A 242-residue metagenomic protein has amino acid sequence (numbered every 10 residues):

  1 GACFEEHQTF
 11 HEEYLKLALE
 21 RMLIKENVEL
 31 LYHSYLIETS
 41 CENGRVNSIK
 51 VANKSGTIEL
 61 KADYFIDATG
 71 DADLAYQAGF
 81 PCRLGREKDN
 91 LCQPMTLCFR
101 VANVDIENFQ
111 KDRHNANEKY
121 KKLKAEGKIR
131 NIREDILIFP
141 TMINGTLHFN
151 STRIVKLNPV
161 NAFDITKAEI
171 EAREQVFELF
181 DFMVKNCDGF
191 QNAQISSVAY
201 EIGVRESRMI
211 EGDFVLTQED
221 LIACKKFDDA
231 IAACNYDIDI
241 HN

Functional and structural regions predicted by a protein language model:
G1, H33-I37, R45, A52-Y64 (+1 more regions): Flavin (FAD/FMN)-binding glycine-rich loop and adjacent Rossmann-like elements that form
G1-E38, E42, Q93: Conserved N-terminal/central alpha/beta ligand/cofactor-binding core
